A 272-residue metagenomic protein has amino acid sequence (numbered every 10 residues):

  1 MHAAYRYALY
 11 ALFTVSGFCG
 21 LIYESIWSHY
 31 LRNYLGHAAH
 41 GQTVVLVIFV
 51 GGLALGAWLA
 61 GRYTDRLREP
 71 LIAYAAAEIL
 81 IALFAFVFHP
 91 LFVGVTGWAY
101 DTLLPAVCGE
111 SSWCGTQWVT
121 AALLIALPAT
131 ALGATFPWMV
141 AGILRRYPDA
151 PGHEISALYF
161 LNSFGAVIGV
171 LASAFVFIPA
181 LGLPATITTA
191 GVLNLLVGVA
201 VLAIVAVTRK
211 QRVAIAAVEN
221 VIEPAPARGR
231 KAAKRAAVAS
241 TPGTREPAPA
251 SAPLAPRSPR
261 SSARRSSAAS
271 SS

Functional and structural regions predicted by a protein language model:
M1-S272: Alpha-helical transmembrane segments of multi-pass membrane proteins
